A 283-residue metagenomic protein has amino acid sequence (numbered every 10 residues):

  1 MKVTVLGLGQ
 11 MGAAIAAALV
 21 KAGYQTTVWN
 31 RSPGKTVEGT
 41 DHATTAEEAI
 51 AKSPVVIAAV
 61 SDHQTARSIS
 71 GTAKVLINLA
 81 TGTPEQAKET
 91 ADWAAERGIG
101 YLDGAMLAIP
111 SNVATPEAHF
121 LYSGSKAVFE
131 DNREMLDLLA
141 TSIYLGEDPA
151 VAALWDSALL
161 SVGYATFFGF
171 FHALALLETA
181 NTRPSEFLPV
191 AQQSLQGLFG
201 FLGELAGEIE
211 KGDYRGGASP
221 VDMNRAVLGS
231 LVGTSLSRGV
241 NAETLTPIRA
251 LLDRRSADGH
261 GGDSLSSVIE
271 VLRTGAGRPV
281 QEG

Functional and structural regions predicted by a protein language model:
M1-A58, P110, Y144: NAD(P)+-binding Rossmann beta1-loop-alpha1 motif at the extreme N-terminus of oxidoreductases
Q25, D41-H42, V75, G100 (+2 more regions): Conserved beta-strand segments of alpha/beta enzyme cores
A46-R97: Rossmann-fold NAD(P) dinucleotide-binding segment
V55, T65-S68, G82, P110 (+5 more regions): Amphipathic alpha-helical hairpins
G82-S161: Rossmann-fold dinucleotide-binding core
A152-G275: Helical "substrate-binding/catalytic lid" subdomain of Rossmann-like NAD(P)-dependent dehydrogenases/reductases
